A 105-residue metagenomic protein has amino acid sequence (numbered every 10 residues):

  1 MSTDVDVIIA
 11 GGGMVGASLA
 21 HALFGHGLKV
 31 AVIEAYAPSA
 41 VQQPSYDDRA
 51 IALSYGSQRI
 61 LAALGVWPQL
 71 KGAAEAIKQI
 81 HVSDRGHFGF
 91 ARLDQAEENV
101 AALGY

Functional and structural regions predicted by a protein language model:
M1-I9, L23, I51-P68, A96: Charged, low-complexity, helix/coiled-coil-prone segments
S2-D4, A73-Y105: Conserved N-terminal helical subregion
D4-V32: N-terminal Rossmann-like FAD-binding beta1-loop-alpha1 element of flavoenzymes
D6-V7, Q43-S45, A102-L103: Short, contiguous strand/loop micro-motifs
G11-G16, A50, G65, G104: Glycine-centered flexibility sites
H21-R49: Glycine-rich FAD pyrophosphate-binding loop
A37-S39, Q58, H87: Short active-site-proximal "capping" loops at secondary-structure junctions
S45-R85: N-terminal FAD cofactor-binding segment of flavoenzymes
